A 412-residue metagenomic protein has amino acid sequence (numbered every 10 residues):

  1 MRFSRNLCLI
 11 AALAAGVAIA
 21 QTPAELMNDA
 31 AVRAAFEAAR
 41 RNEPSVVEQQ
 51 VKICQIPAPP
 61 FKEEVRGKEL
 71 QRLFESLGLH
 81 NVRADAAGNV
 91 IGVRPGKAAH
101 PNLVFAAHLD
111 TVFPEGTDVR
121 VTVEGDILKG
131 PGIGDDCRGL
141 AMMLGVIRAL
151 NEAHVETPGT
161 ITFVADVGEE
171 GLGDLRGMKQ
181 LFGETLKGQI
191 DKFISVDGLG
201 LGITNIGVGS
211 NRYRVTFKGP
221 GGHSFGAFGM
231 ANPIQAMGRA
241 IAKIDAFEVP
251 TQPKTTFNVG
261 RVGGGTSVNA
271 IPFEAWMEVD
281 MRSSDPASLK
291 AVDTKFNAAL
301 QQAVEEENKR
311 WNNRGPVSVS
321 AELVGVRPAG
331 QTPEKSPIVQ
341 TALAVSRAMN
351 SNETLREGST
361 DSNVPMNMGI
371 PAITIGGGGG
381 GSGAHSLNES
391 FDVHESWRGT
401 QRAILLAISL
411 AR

Functional and structural regions predicted by a protein language model:
M1-L9: Bacterial N-terminal signal peptides that target proteins for export
C8-G16: Bacterial N-terminal signal peptides
A20-A34, Q50, I234-R412: Metal-dependent amide/peptide-bond hydrolase catalytic core, centered on the "pita-bread" metallohydrolase fold
A20-P59, G207-G209: N-terminal hydrophobic or amphipathic helices/low-complexity stretches enriched in small/hydrophobic/Pro/Gly
E48-P101: A non-catalytic alpha/beta surface segment that caps or lines the substrate-entry region of metallo-dependent hydrolase
V93-D136: Catalytic-core environment of secreted peptidases
L109-V123, I190, N205-T216, A344: Acidic-glycine-rich active-site phosphate/pyrophosphate-binding loop
I127, G132-S210, P250, N269 (+1 more regions): Acidic/histidine-rich catalytic neighborhood of metal-dependent amide-processing enzymes
